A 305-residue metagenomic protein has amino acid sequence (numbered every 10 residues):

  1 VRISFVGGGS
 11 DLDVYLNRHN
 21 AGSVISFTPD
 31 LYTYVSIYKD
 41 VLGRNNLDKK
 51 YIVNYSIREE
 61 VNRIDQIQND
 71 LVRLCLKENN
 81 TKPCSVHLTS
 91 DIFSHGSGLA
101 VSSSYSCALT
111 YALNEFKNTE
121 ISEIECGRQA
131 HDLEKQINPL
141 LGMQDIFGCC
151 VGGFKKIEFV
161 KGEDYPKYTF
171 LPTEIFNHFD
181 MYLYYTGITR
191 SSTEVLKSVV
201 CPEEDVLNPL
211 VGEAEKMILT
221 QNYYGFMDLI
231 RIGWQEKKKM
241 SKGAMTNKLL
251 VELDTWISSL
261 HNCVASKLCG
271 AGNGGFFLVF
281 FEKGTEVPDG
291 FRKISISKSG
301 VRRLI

Functional and structural regions predicted by a protein language model:
V1-V6, S10-N17, S26-F27, Y34-N80 (+4 more regions): C-terminal nucleotide
V6-G8, T89, V101: A secondary-structure boundary/capping signal
G22, G274-G275: Glycine-centered small-residue motifs that form tight turns and secondary-structure capping sites at repeat-unit
G22-V24, P83: Short, acidic/polar N-cap/turn motifs at the starts of alpha helices
E78-S97, E125, Q129-D132: Glycine- and acidic-rich phosphate- and metal-coordinating loops
S97-I121, C150: DPxDG-like acidic metal-binding loop motif
Y105, G275-L278: Conserved short hydrophobic patches within well-ordered secondary structure
